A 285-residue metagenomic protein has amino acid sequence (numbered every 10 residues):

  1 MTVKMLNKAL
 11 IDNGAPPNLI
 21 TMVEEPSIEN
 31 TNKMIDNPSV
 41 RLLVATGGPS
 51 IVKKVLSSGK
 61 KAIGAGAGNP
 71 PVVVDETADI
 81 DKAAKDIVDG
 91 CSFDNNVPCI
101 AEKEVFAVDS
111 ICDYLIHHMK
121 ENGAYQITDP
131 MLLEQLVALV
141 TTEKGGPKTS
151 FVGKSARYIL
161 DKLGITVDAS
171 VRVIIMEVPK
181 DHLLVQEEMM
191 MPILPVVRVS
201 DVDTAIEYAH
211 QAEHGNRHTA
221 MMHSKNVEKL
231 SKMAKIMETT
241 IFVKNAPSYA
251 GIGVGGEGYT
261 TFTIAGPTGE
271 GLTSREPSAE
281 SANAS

Functional and structural regions predicted by a protein language model:
M1-K82: Rossmann-like NAD(P) dinucleotide-binding subdomain of oxidoreductase/dehydrogenase enzymes
I20, L43, V108, I159 (+2 more regions): Residue-level signal for inorganic ion chemistry
T31-N32, A84, I206, S231: Short hydrophobic/charged patches on amphipathic alpha-helices used for structural packing and interfaces
V52-K180: ALDH superfamily catalytic-core signature
E104-A107, M190-D201, R217-S224: Short, well-ordered beta-strand elements within core beta-sheets of diverse protein domains
H117-G123, E207-H210, I236-M237: Short amphipathic alpha-helices in soluble, non-transmembrane regions that often serve as interface/regulatory elements
N122-I127, E213-R217, I241: A common structural junction motif
Q126, P130, E134-I165, S224-S285: C-terminal segments
